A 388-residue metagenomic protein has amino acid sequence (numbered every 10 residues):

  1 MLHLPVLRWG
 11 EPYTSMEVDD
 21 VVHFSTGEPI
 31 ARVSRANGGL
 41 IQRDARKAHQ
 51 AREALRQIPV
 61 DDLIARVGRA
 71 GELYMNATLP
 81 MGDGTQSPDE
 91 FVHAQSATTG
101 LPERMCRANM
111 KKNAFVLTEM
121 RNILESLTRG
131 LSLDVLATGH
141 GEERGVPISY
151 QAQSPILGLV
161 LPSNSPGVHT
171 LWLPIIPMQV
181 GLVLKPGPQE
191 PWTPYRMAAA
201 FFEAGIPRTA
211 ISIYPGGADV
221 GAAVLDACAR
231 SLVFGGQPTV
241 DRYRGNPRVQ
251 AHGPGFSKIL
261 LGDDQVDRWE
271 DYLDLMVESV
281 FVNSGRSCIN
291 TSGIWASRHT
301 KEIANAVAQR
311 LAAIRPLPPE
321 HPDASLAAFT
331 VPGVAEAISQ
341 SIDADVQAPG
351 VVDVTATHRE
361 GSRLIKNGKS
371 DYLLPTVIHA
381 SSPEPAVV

Functional and structural regions predicted by a protein language model:
M1-E143, A313: N-terminal Rossmann-like NAD(P)+-binding subdomain of aldehyde/semialdehyde dehydrogenases
R8-W9, D19, R144-P147, T170-W172 (+7 more regions): Generic recognition of flexible, low-complexity loop/linker segments
E11-M16, A152-Q153, S165-V168, S370-L373: Short, flexible loop/turn motifs enriched in small residues
H23-A36, R56-M75, P186, E203-R208 (+4 more regions): Conserved C-terminal structural/oligomerization subdomain of aldehyde/semialdehyde dehydrogenase
S34-G38, N164-S165, V282: Glycine-rich phosphate/pyrophosphate-binding beta-alpha loops
A51, M178-P186, C288-S292: Glycine- and acidic
N76, A200-E203, C228-R230, G236-P383: ALDH superfamily catalytic-core signature
R129-V277: Rossmann-like NAD(P) dinucleotide-binding subdomain of oxidoreductase/dehydrogenase enzymes
